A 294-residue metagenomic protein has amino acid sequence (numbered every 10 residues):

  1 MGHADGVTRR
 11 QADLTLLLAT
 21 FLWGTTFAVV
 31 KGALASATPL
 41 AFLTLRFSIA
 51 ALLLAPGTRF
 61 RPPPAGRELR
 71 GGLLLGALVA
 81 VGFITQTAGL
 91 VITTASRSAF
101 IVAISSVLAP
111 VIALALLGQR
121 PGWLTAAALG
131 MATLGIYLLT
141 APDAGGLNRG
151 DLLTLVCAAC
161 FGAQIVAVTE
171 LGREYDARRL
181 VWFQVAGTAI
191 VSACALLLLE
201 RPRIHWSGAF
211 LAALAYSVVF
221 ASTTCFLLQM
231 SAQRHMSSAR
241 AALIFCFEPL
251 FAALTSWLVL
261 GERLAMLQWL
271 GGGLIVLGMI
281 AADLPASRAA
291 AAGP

Functional and structural regions predicted by a protein language model:
M1-A41, A77, T85, D143-E170 (+2 more regions): Glycine-/small-residue-enriched transmembrane alpha-helix faces in small-molecule transporters and effluxers
G2, L14, R46-F47, I136 (+2 more regions): C-terminal-most transmembrane helix of multi-pass membrane proteins
L22, T26-F27, A55-V102, A109-P110 (+4 more regions): Specific transmembrane alpha-helical segments of multi-pass solute transporters/efflux pumps, especially DMT/EamA
A28-V29, A50-L54, A109-P110, G146-E200 (+3 more regions): Transmembrane alpha-helical segments that form core, pore/gating elements of small-molecule transporters/exporters
A33, F42, R46, G89 (+8 more regions): Hydrophobic/aromatic residues within transmembrane alpha-helices of multi-pass small-molecule transporters
L43-L45, S98-I104, A167-I190, S222-L258: Helix-helix packing/entry segments at the starts of transmembrane helices
L53-P62, Q86, S105-A127, D143 (+1 more regions): C-terminal transmembrane-helix exit sites in multi-pass transporters
L54, L73-L75, V79, P121-A141 (+4 more regions): Hydrophobic transmembrane alpha-helices of multi-pass small-molecule transport proteins
